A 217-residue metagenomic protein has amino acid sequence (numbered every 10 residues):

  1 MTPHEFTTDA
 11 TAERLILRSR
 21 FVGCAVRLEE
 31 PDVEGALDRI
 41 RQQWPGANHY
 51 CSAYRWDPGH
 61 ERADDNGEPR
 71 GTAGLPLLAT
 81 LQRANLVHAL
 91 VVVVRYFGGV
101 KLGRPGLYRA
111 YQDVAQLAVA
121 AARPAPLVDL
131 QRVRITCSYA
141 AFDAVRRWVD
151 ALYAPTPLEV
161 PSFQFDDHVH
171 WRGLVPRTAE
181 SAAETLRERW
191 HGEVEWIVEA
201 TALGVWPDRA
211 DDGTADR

Functional and structural regions predicted by a protein language model:
M1-T72, S162, V169-W171, T178-R217: C-terminal regulatory domains involved in ligand/effector binding and gene-expression control
E29-E30, L107, S138, P176: Short beta->alpha junction loops/turns
G35-D38, A79, R109, D113 (+4 more regions): Solvent-exposed alpha-helical segments within well-ordered globular domains of core cellular machineries
P45-N48, N85, A151-P157, W190-G192: Short secondary-structure junctions
A73-A122: Active-site beta-strand/loop microenvironment that shapes enzyme catalytic pockets
A89-L90, V133, W171: Conserved beta-strand core positions
A125-A141: Short glycine-/aliphatic-rich beta-strand segments at the starts of folded cytosolic domains
T136-P157, A183: Short amphipathic alpha-helix segments
